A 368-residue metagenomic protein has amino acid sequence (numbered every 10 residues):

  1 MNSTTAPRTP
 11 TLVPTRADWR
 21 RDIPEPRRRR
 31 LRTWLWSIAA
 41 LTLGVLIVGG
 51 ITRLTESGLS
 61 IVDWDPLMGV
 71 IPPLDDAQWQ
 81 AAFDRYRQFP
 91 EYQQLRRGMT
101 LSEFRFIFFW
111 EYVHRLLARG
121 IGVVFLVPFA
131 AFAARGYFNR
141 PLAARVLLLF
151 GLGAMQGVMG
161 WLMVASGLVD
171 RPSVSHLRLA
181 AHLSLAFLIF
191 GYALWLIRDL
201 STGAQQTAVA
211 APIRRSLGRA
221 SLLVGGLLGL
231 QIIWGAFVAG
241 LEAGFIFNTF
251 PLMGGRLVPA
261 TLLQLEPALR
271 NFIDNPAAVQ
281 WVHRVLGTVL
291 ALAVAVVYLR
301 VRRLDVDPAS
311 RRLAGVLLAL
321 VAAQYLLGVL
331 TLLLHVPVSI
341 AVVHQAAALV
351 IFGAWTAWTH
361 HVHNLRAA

Functional and structural regions predicted by a protein language model:
N2-A368: Polytopic transmembrane helical bundles with strong interfacial aromatic enrichment
